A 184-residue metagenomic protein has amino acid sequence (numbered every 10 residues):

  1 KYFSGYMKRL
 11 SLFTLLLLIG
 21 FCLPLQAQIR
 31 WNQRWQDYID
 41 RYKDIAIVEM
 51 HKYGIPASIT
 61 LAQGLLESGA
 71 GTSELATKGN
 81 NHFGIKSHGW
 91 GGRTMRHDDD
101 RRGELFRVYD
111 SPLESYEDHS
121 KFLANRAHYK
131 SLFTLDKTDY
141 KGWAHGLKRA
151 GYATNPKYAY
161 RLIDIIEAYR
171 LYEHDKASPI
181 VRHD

Functional and structural regions predicted by a protein language model:
K1-R30, D184: Bacterial Sec-dependent N-terminal signal peptides
L25-D184: Catalytic cores of secreted/periplasmic lytic hydrolases that degrade extracellular macromolecules
